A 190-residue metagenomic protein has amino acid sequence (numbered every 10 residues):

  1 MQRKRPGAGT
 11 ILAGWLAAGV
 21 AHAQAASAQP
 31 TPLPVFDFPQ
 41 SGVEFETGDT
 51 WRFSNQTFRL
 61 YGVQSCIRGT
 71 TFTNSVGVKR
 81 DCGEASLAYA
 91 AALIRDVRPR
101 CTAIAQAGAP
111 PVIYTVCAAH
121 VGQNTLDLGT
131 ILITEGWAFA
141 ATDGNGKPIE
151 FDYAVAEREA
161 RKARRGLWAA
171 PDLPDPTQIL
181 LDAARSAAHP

Functional and structural regions predicted by a protein language model:
M1-K4: N-terminal secretory signal peptides that target proteins for export/translocation
T10-A21: Bacterial N-terminal signal peptides
A23-P190: Small beta-barrel nucleic-acid-binding modules, primarily SNase/OB-fold domains and secondarily Tudor-like barrels
